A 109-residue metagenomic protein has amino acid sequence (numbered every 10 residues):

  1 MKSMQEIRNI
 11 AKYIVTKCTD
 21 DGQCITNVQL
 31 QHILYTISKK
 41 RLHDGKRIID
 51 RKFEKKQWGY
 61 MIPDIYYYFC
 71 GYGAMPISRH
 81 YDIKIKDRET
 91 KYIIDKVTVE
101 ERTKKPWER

Functional and structural regions predicted by a protein language model:
M1-R109: Domain-edge interaction signal
